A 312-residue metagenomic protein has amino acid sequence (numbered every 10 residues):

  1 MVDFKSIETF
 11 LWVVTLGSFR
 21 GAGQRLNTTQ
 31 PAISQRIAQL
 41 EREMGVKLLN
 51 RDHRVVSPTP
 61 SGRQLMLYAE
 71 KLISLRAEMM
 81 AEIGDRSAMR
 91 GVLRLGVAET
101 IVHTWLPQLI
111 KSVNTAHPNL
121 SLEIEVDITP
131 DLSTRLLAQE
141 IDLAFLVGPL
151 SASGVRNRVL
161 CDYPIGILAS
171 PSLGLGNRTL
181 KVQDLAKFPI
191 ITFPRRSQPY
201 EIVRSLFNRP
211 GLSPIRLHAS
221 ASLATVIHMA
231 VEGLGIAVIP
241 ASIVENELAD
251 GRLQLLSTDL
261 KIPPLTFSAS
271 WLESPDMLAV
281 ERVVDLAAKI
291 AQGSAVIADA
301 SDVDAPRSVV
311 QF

Functional and structural regions predicted by a protein language model:
M1-L67, I101: N-terminal helix-turn-helix
V46-L48, D52-V56, R63-Q64, S74-G96 (+4 more regions): Short helix-loop hinge/linker segments at domain boundaries
S61, L65-L67, W105, I202-V203 (+1 more regions): Short amphipathic alpha-helical coupling segments at ligand-binding clamshell hinges and other catalytic/signaling
R90-S153: Central regulatory/effector-binding core of bacterial HTH transcription factors
I128-L132, L137-E140, V147, E201-L256 (+1 more regions): Hydrophobic hinge/microswitch elements
A152-R195: Flexible hinge/capping segments at coil-to-helix
S153-V159, Y163, T225-S274, R282: Beta-alpha-beta core module
P189-P210, M277-V284, G293-D302: Secondary-structure junction motif
